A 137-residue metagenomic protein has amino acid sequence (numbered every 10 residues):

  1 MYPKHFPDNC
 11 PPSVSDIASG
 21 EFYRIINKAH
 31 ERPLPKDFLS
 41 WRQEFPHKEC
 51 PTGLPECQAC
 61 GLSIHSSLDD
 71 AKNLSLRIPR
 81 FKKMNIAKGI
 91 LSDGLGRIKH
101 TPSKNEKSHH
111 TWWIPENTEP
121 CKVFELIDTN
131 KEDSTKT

Functional and structural regions predicted by a protein language model:
M1-L62, S66-T137: Conserved NAD+-utilizing ADP-ribose enzyme module
